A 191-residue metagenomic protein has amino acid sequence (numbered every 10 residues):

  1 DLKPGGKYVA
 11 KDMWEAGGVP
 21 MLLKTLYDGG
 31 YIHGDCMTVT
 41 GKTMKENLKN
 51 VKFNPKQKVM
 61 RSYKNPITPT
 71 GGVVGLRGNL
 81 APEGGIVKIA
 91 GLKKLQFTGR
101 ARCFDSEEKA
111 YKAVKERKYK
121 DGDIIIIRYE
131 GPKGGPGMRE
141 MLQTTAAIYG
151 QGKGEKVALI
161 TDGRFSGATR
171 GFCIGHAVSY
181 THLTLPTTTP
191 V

Functional and structural regions predicted by a protein language model:
D1-G5, K24-Y27, G34-T38, G85-I89 (+2 more regions): Short acidic, glycine/serine/threonine-rich loops at helix termini
L2-D12, G175-Y180: Short beta-alpha connecting loops at secondary-structure transitions that line or flank enzyme active sites
G6-Y27, V74-N79, K133, F165: Conserved phosphate/anionic-ligand binding catalytic regions in large, soluble enzymes, centered on
V9, G30-P132: Long, structured protein-protein interaction/assembly regions in large complexes
V114, E140, Q151-G175: Generic long, charged, amphipathic alpha-helical segments
I124, R128-P136, G152-G154, R170: Conserved structured catalytic cores and adjacent interaction surfaces of nucleotide-binding/hydrolyzing enzymes
T181-T187: Conserved small/polar residues in nucleotide/adenosyl-binding loops
